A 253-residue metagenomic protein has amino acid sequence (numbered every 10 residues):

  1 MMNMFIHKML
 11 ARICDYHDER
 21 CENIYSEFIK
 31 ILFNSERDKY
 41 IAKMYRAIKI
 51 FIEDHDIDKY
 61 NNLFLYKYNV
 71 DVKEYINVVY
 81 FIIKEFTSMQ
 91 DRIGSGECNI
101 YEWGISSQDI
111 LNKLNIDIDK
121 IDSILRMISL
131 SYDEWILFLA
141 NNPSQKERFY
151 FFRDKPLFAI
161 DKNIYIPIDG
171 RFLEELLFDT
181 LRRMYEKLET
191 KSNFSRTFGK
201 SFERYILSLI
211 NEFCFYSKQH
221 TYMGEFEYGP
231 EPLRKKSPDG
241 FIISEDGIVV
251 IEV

Functional and structural regions predicted by a protein language model:
M2-F213: Interfaces and regulatory segments of ATP-dependent nucleotide/adenylate/phosphodiester-chemistry enzymes
F198-G199, E203, L233-R234, S244: Active-site-proximal structural scaffolding
E212-I243: A short acidic/basic microdomain associated with nuclease active sites
I242-V253: Active-site beta-strand-loop-beta-strand hairpin of nuclease catalytic cores that positions key catalytic residues
